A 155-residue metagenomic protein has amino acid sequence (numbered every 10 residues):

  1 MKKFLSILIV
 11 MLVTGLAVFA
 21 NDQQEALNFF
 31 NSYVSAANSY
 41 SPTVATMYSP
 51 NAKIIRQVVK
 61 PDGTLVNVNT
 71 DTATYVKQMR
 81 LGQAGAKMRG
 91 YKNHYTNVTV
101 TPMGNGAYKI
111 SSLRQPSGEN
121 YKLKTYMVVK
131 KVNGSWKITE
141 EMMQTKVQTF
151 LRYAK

Functional and structural regions predicted by a protein language model:
M1-F4: Positively charged n-region of N-terminal signal peptides that target proteins for export
S6-V10: Sec-dependent N-terminal signal peptides
L12, L16-T46: Short, low-complexity N-terminal intrinsically disordered segments enriched in polar/charged residues
Q23-S32, V68-T70, V76-K87, P102 (+2 more regions): Terminal "cap-and-tail" regions of soluble proteins that handle hydrophobic small molecules
Y40-V58: Short, well-ordered alpha-helical segments enriched in acidic and aromatic residues
K53-N69: A short gly/proline-enriched turn/hairpin at secondary-structure junctions
N69-N120: Surface-exposed, charged secondary-structure patches
N97-T101, A107-S111, G118-K155: Short beta-strand edge/turn micro-motifs at domain boundaries
